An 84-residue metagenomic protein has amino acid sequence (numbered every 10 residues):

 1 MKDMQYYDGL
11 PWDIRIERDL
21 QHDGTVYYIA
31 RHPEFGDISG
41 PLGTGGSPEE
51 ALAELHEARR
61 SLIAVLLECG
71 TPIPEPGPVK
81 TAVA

Functional and structural regions predicted by a protein language model:
M1-E17, Q21, E49, A53-A84: Short, charged, surface-exposed hinge/linker loops at domain edges that act as mobile lids or interdomain connectors
D13-E49: A short, structured beta-strand/loop element
